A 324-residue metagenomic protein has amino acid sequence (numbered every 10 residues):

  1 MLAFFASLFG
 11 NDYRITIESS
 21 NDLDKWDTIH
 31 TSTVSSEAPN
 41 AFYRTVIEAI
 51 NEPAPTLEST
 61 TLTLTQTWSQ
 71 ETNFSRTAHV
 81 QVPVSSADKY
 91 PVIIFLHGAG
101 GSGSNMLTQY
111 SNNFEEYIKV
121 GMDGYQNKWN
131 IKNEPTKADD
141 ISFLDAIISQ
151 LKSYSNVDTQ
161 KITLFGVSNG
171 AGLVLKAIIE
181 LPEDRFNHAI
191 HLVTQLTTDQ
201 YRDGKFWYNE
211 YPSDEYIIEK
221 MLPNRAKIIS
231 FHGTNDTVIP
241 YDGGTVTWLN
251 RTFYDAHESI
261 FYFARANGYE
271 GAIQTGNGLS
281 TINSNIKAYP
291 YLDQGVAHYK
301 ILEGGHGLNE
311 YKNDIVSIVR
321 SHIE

Functional and structural regions predicted by a protein language model:
M1-N51: Short, composition-biased motifs enriched in small/polar/acidic residues
I50-V92, Y117-I118, T136, I162-I190 (+2 more regions): A domain-start/cap signature at the N-terminus of enzymes
S86-Y90, F95-W129, T197-Y201, V238: Short substrate-entry loop that stabilizes the transition state in hydrolases
H97-A99, Y125, K152, V167-N169 (+5 more regions): Cell-envelope and extracellular/periplasmic
N133-S155: Alpha/beta-hydrolase active-site loop
H188, T194-Q274, Y289-L292: The feature captures the conserved acid-bearing segment of alpha/beta-hydrolase catalytic domains
G305-Y311: Catalytic histidine-centered segment of alpha/beta-hydrolase-like enzymes
Y311-E324: Catalytic active-site module of serine/aspartate enzymes centered on a nucleophile-bearing elbow/loop
